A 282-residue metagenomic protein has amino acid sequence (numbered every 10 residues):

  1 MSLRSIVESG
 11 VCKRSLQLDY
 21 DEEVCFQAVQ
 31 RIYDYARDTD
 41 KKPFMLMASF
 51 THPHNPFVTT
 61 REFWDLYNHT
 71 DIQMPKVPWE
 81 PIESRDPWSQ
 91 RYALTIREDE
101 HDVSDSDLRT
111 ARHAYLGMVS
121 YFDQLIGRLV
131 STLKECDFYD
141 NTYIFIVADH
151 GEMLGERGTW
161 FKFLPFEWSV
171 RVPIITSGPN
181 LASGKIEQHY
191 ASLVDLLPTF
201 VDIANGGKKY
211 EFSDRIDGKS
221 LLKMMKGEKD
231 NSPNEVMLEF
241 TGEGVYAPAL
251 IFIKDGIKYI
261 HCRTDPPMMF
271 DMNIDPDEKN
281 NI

Functional and structural regions predicted by a protein language model:
M1-E62, R97-D102, P267: Formylglycine-dependent
M1-R4, F57-V103: Core domains of carbohydrate- and sulfate-ester-processing enzymes
S2-S15, A93-H113, S177-N180, I274-K279: Short glycine/proline-rich turn/loop motifs
L18-D19, R112-S120, F138, L164-V172 (+4 more regions): A short beta-strand-to-alpha-helix junction
D19-A36, E100-T142, I203: A long, amphipathic alpha-helix that forms part of the scaffold/cap immediately adjacent to metal-dependent active
M45-H52, Y143-A148, T176, E235-T241 (+1 more regions): Short beta-strand segments
V58-T59, S131-S192: Histidine-centered active-site microenvironments of extracellular/periplasmic hydrolases and transferases
H150-E156, A182, V194-L197, D202-M272 (+1 more regions): C-terminal cap/loop subdomain of S1 sulfatases and analogous C-terminal strand-loop tails that border
